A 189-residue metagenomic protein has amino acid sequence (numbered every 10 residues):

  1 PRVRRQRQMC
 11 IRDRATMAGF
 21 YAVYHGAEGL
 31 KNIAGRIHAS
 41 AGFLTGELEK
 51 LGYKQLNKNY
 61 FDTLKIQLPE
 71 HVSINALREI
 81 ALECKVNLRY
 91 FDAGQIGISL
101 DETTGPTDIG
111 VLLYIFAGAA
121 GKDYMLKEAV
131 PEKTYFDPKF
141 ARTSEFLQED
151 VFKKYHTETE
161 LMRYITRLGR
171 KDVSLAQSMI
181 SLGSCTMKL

Functional and structural regions predicted by a protein language model:
P1-R7, I11: Single conserved hydrophobic/aromatic residue that forms the stacking wall/gate of nucleotide- or nucleobase-binding
R14-G42: Structural signature of PLP-dependent enzymes
F20-Y21, D62-I66, I96-S99, T143-E149: Short, hydrophobic beta-strand segments
H38, L51-A81, L100-T103: Conserved PLP-binding catalytic core of the aspartate aminotransferase-like
E47, L68, E83, T104-D108 (+1 more regions): Hard-cation-handling environments
K54-N59, L88-D92, M179: Short beta-strand
I80-E83, L88-I115: Noncatalytic alpha-helical scaffolds and linker/capping helices
P106-S181, T186-L189: Flexible inter-domain linker/hinge segments
